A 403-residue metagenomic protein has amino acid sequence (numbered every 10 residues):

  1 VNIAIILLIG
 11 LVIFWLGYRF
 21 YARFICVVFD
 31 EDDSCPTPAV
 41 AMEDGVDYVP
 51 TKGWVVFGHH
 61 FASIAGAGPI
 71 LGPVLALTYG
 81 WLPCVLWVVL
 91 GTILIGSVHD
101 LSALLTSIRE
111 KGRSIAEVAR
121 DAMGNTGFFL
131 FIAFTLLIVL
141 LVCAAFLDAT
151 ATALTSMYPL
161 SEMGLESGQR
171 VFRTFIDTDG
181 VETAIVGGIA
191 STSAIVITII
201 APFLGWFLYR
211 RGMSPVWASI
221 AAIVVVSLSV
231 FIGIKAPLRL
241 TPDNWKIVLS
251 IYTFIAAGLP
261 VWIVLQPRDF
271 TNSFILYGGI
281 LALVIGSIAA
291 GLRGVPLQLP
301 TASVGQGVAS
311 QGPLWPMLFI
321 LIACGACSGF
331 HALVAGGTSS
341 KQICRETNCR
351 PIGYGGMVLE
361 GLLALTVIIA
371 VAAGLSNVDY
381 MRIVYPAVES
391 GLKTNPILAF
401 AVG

Functional and structural regions predicted by a protein language model:
N2-Y18, A76-T106, I189-A201, P316: Extracellular loop-to-transmembrane helix junctions
G10-F20, T135, V139-A144, V224-S229 (+2 more regions): Selective recognition of specific alpha-helical transmembrane segments in multi-pass small-molecule
L16-I70, S273: Membrane-interface "cap" regions at the ends of multi-pass membrane proteins
R19-D30, G188-V230, P242-A289: Membrane-interface loop-to-helix entry segments
R23-V49, L75, V98-G127, M157-E166 (+2 more regions): Flexible loop linkers connecting adjacent transmembrane helices in multi-pass alpha-helical membrane transporters
M42-V55, F61, I108-L140, V171-F172 (+2 more regions): Transmembrane-helix boundary/entry motifs in multi-pass membrane transporters
T51-K111, D121-N125, I138-P159, P351-V378 (+2 more regions): Membrane-interface helix-loop-helix modules in multi-pass membrane proteins
S287-G305, V358-G403: Extracellular/periplasmic helix-exit of transmembrane alpha-helices
